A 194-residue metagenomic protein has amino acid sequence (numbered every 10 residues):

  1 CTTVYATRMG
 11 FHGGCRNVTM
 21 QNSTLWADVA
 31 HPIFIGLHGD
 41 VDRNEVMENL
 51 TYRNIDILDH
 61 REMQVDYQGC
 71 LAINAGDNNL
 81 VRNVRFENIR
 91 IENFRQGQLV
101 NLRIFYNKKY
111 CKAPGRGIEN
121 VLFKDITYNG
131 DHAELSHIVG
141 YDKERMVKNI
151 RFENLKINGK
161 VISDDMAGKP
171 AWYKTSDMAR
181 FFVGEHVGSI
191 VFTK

Functional and structural regions predicted by a protein language model:
C1-K194: Extracellular/periplasmic carbohydrate-active domains that bind, remodel, or depolymerize complex polysaccharides
